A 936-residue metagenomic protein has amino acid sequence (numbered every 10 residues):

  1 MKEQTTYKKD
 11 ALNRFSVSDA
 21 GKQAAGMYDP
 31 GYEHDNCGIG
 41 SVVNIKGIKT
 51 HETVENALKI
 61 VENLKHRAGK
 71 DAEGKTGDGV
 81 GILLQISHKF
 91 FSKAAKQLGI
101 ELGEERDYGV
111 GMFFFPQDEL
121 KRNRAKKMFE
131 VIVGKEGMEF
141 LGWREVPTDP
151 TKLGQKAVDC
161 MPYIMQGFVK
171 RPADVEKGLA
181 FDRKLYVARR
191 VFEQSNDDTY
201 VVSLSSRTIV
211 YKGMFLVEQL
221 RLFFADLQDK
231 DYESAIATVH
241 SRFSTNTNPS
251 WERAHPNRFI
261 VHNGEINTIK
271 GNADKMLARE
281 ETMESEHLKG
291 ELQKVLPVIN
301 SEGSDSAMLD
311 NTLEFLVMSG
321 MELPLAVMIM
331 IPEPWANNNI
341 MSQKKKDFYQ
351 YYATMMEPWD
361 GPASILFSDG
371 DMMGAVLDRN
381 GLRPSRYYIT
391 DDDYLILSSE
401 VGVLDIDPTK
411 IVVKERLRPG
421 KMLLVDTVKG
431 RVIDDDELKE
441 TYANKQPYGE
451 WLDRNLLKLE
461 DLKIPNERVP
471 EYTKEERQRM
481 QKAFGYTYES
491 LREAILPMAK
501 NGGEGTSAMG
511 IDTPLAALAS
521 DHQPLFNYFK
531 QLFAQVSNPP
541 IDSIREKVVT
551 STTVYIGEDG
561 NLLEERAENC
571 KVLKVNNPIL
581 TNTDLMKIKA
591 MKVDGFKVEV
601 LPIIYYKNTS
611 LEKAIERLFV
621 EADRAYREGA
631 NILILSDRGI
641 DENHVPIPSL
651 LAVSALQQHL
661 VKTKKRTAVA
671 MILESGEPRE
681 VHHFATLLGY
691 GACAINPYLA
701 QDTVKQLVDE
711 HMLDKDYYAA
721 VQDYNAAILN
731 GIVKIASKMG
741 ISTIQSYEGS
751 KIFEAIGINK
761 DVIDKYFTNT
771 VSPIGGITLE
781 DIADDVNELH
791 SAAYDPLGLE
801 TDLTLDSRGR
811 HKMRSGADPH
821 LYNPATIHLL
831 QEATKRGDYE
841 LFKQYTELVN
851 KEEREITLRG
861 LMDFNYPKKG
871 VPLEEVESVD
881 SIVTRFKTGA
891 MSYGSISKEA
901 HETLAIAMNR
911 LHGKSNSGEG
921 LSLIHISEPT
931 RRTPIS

Functional and structural regions predicted by a protein language model:
K2-N561, R566-A567, M591: Conserved short alpha-helical segments that host acidic/polar catalytic motifs at enzyme active sites
E73-Q85, M328-A336, S368-G370, L438-T441 (+13 more regions): A glycine-rich phosphate-binding loop feature that marks nucleotide/adenosyl-phosphate handling sites
Q531, Q535-N538, V548-K613, R617 (+1 more regions): Active-site cores of enzymes that catalyze phosphoryl transfer or operate on phosphate-rich substrates
I647-M671: Alpha-helix-loop-beta-strand connector modules within alpha/beta enzyme cores
P678-Y690: Catalytic cores of alpha/beta
G689-V708, G920-L921: Glycine-rich phosphate-binding active-site loops on the catalytic face of alpha/beta enzymes
G749-A905, S917: Active-site loops and adjacent core secondary-structure elements that bind or stabilize anionic groups
I924-S936: Single conserved hydrophobic/aromatic residue that forms the stacking wall/gate of nucleotide- or nucleobase-binding
